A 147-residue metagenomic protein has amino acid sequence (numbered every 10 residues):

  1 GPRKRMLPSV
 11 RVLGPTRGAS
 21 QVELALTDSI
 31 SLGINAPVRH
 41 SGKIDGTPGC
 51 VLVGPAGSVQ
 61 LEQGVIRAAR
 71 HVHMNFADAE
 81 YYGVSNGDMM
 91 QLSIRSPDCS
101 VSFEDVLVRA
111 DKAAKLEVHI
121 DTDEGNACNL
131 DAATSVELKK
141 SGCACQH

Functional and structural regions predicted by a protein language model:
G1-R3, P8-P55, Q60-S93, E104-T134: Short beta-strand-centered segments at strand-helix junctions
A36-S41, S141-H147: A short, terminal or domain-edge coil/loop segment
S58, S96-S100, S141-C145: Short, charged beta-turn/beta-strand-edge "cap" motif at the junction between a beta-strand and an adjacent loop
A127-A133, K139-Q146: Mixed-charge, glycine-accented linear interaction segment located at domain edges/termini
